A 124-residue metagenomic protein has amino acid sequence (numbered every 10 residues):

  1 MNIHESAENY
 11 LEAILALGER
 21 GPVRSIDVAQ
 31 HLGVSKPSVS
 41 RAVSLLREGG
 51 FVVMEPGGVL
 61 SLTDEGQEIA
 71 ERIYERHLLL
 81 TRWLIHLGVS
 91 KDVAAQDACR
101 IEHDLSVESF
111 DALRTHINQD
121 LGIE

Functional and structural regions predicted by a protein language model:
N2-V34: N-terminal helix-turn-helix DNA-binding core of bacterial DNA-binding proteins
Q30, R47-E48, I85: Alpha-helical residues within the helix-turn-helix
P37, D92: Key DNA-contact positions within bacterial/archaeal DNA-binding proteins
R47-E55: A short, conserved structural fragment
G58-R76: Basic, amphipathic "hinge/linker" alpha-helix immediately C-terminal to the N-terminal HTH DNA-binding motif
Q96-E124: C-terminal regulatory/oligomerization modules of transcriptional regulators
